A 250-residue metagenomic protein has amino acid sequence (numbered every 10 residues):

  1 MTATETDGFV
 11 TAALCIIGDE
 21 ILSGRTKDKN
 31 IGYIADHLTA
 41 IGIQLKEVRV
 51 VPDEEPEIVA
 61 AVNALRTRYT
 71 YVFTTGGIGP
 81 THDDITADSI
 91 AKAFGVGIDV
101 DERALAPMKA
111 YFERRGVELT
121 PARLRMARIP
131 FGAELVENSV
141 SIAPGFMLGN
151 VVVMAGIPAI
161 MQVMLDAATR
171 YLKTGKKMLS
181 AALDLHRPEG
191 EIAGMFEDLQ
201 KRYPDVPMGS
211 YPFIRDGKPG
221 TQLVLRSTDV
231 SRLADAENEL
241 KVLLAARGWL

Functional and structural regions predicted by a protein language model:
T2-A3, V140-I142, M208-F213: Short beta-strand/turn micro-motifs at beta-sheet edges
T4-V48, P52-D53, A234-D235: Glycine-rich phosphate/diphosphate-binding loop of Rossmann-like nucleotide-binding domains
F9-A12, T67-Y69, P130-G132, I142-A143 (+3 more regions): Short coil/turn connectors at secondary-structure junctions
I17-D19, T74-H82, A155-G156, S227-T228: Glycine-rich beta-strand-to-loop/alpha-helix junction loops that act as flexible
G32-I85, K92, E113: N-terminal small/polar loop signature for handling phosphorylated ligands or for N-terminal nucleophile
E57-N63, D84-G175: Proline/glycine-rich low-complexity loops and linkers
N150-L243: An accessory alpha-helical subdomain
L243-L250: Conserved short beta-strand edge segments in small beta-sheet-based binding/regulatory domains
